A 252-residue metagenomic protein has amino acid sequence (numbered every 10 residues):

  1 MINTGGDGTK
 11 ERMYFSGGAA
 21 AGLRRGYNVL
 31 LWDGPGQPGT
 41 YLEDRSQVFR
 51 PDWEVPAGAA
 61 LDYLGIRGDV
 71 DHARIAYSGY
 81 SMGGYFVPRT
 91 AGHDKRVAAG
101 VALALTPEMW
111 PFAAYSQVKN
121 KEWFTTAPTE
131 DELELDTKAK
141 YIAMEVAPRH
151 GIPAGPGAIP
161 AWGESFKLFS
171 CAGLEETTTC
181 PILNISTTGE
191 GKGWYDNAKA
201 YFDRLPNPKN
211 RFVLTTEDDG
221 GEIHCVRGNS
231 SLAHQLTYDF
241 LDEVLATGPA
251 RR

Functional and structural regions predicted by a protein language model:
D7-A20, N197: The serine-hydrolase catalytic nucleophile loop
G22-T40: Conserved alpha/beta-hydrolase
G36-Q37, L214-S230, F240: Histidine-bearing beta->alpha loop at or near hydrolase active sites
Q47-V70, R89: Alpha/beta-hydrolase active-site loop
D69-S81: Alpha/beta-hydrolase fold nucleophile elbow
G92-A161: Hydrolase active-site cap/lid region
L135-D218, D242: Serine-hydrolase catalytic core
V226-R252: Catalytic active-site module of serine/aspartate enzymes centered on a nucleophile-bearing elbow/loop
